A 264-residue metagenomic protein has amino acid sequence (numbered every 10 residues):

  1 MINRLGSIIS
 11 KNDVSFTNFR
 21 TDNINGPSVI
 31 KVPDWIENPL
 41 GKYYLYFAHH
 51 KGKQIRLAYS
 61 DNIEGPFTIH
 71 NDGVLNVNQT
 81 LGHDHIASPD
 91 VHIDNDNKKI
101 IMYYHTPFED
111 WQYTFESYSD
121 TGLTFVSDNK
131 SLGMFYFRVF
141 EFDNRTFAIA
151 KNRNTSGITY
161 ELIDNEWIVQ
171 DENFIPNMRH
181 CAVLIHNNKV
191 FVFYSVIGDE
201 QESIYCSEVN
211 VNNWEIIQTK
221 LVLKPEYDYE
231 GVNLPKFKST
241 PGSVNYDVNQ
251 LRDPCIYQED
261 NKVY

Functional and structural regions predicted by a protein language model:
M1-S88, H92-D247, Q258-Y264: Beta-rich carbohydrate-recognition and catalytic domains
